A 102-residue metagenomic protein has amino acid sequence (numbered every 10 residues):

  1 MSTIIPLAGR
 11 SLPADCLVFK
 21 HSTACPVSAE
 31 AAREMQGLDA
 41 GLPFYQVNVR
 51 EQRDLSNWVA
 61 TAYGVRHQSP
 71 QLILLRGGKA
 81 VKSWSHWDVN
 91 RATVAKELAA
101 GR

Functional and structural regions predicted by a protein language model:
P6-L38: Local sequence-structure signature of Cys/Sec-based thiol-disulfide redox active-site neighborhoods
K20, L42-W58: Thiol-based oxidoreductase modules, predominantly thioredoxin-like and allied folds used for disulfide exchange
D39-Y45, T93-V94: Short cysteine/histidine-rich metal-coordination sites, predominantly Zn2+-binding motifs
Y63-R76: Structural micro-motif
R76-R102: Non-catalytic, surface beta->alpha helical segment in thiol-disulfide oxidoreductase systems
